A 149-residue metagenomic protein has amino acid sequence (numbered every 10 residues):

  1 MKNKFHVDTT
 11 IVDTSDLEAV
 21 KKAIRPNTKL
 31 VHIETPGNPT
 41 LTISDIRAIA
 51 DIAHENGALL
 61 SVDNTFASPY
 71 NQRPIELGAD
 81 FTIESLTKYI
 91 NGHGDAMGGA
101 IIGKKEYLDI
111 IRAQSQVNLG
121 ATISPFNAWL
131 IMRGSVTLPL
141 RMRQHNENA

Functional and structural regions predicted by a protein language model:
M1-A149: Conserved PLP-enzyme active-site core in the AAT-like
